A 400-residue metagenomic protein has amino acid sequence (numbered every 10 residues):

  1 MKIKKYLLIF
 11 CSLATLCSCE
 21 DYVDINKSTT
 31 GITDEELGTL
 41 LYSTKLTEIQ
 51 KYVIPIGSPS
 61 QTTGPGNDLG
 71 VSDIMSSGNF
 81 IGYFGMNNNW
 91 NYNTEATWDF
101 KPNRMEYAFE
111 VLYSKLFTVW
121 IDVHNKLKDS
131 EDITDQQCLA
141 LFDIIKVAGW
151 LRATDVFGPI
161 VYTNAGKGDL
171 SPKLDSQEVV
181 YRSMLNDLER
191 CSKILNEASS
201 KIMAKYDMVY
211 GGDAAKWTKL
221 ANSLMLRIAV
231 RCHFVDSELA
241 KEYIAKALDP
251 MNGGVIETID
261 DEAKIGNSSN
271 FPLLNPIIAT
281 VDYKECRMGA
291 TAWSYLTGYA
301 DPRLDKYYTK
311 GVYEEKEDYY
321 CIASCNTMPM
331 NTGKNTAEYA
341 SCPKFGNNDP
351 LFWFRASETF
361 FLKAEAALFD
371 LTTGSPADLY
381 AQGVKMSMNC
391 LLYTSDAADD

Functional and structural regions predicted by a protein language model:
M1-K27: Bacterial Sec-dependent N-terminal signal peptides
K5-A14, S223-I228, Y393: Hydrophobic transmembrane signal anchors and adjacent membrane-proximal interface regions, especially in viral
A14-T15, T30-G31, S58, S237 (+1 more regions): Alpha-helical transmembrane segments and their juxtamembrane interfaces
C19-G82, D129: Membrane-proximal, proline-rich intrinsically disordered regions
E36, N87-L391: Structured, solvent-exposed acidic/aromatic patches
Y393-D400: Conserved small/polar residues in nucleotide/adenosyl-binding loops
